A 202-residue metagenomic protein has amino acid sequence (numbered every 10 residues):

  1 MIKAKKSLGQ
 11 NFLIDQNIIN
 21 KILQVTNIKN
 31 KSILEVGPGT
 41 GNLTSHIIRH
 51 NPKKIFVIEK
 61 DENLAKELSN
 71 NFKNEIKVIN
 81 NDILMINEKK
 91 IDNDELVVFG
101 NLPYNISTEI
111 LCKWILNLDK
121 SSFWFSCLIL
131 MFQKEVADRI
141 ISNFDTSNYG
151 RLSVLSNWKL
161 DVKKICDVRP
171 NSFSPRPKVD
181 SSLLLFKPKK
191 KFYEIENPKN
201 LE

Functional and structural regions predicted by a protein language model:
M1-E202: Catalytic cores of RNA-modifying enzymes
